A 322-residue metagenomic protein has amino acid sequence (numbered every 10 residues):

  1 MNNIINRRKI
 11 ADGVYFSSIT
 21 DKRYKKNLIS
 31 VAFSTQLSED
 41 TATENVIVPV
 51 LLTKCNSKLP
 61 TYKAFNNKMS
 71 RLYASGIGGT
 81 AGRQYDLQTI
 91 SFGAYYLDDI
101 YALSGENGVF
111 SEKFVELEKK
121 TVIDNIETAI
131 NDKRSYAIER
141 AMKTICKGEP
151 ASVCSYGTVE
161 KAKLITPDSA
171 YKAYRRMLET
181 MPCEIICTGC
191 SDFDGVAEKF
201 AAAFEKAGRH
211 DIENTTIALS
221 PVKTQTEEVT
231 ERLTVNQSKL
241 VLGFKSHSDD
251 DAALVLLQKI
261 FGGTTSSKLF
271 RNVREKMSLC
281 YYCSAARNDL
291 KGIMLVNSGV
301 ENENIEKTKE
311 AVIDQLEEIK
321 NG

Functional and structural regions predicted by a protein language model:
M1-L72, T89, Y171-E275, K309 (+1 more regions): His/Glu-rich zincin catalytic helix
S17-I19, K25-N45, Y62-G108, K120 (+4 more regions): M16 family metallopeptidases and their MPP-like homologs
S111-V115: Small-polar (Ser/Thr/Gly)-enriched, low-hydrophobicity segments that adopt extended beta-strand/coil conformations
N125-N131, S135, I145, Q225-K239: Short, low-order "capping/linker" segments at domain edges
K163-A173: Active-site glycine-rich loop that binds ribose-phosphate moieties when present
